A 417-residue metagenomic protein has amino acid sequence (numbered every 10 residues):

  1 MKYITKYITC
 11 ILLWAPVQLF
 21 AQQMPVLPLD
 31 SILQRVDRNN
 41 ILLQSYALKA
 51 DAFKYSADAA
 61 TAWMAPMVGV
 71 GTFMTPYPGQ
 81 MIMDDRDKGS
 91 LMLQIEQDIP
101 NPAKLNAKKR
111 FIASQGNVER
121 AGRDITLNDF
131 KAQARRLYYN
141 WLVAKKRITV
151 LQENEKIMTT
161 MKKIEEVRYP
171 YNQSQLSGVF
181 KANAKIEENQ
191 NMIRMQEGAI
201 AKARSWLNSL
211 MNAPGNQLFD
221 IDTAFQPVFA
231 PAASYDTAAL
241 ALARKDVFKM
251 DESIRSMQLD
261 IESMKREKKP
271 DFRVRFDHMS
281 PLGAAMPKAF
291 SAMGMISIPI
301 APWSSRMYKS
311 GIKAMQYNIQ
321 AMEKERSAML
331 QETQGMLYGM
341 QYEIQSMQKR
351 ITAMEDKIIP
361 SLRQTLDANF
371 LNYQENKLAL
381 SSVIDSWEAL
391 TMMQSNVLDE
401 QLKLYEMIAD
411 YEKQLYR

Functional and structural regions predicted by a protein language model:
M1-S31, Y411, L415-R417: Bacterial Sec-dependent N-terminal signal peptides
L19-A50, A201, N216, S234: Sec-dependent signal peptide cleavage junction
Q34-P100, A238-K313, G335, K413: A small-residue-enriched
L42, K49, S56, K108 (+27 more regions): Charged, solvent-exposed faces of alpha-helical coiled-coils
Q44-L48, T61, P100-L127, S177-K181 (+3 more regions): Sec/SRP-type N-terminal targeting helices
D129-A243, M340-E343, M347, L390: Periplasmic alpha-helical coiled-coil/stalk elements that build and connect Gram-negative outer-membrane
E188-A213, S361-R417: Short segments within alpha-helical structural elements
